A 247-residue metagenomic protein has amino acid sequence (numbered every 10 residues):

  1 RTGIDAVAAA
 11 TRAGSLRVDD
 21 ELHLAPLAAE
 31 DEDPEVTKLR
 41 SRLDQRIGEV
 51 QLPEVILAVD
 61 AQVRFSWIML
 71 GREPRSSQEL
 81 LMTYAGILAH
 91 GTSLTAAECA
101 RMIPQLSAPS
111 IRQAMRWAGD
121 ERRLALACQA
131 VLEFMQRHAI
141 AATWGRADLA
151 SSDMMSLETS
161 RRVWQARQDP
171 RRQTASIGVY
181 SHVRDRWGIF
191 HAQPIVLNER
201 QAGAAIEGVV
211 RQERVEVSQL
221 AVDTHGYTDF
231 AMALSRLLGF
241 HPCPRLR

Functional and structural regions predicted by a protein language model:
R1-M102: Structured, charged N-terminal subsegments at the starts of enzyme catalytic cores and at intra-chain domain/subunit
T95, G188, R211-S218: Short, surface-exposed connector motifs at secondary-structure boundaries
R101-M115: Short, basic interhelical loop/turn and adjoining N-cap of the next helix at nucleic-acid- or acidic-partner-contacting
P104, E207-R214, F230-R245: Short, surface-exposed basic-aromatic patches at helix termini and helix-loop junctions that form
S110-R112, R123-L124, R161-V163, T228-R236: A short acidic (Asp/Glu
E121-G178: Active-site-proximal, Lys/Arg-enriched surface segment that forms a nucleic-acid-binding/basic interface patch
P170-R211: Electropositive, glycine- and tryptophan-enriched low-complexity nucleic-acid-binding patches
L220-F230: Acidic, metal-coordinating catalytic cores used for nucleic-acid/nucleotide bond scission and strand-transfer chemistry
